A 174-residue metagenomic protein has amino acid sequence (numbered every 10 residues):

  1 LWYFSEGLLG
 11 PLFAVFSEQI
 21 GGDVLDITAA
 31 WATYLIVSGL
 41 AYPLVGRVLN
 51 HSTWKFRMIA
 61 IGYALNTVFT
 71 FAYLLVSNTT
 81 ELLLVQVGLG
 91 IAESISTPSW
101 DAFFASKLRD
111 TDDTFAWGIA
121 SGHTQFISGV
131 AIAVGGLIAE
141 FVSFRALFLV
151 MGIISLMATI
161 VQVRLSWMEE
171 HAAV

Functional and structural regions predicted by a protein language model:
L1-L35: Helix-loop boundary and gating motifs at the non-cytosolic
V24-L25, L108-A120: Loop-to-transmembrane helix entry/capping segments in MFS-fold secondary transporters and related SLC/MFSD carriers
L35-P43, S128-G129: Residue-level signature of mid-helix packing/kink "hotspots" within the transmembrane helices of 12-pass Major
A41-W54, A139: Helix-to-loop junctions at the C-terminal end of transmembrane segments in multipass secondary transporters
R57-F71, G152: Structural signature of the two symmetry-related core transmembrane helices
T80-S96: Hydrophobic core of transmembrane alpha-helices in multi-pass small-molecule transporters, especially MFS/SLC-type
I95-L108: Intracellular juxtamembrane helix-capping segments at the cytosolic ends of symmetry-related transmembrane helices
L137-S155: A membrane-interface helix-boundary motif in multi-pass transporters
